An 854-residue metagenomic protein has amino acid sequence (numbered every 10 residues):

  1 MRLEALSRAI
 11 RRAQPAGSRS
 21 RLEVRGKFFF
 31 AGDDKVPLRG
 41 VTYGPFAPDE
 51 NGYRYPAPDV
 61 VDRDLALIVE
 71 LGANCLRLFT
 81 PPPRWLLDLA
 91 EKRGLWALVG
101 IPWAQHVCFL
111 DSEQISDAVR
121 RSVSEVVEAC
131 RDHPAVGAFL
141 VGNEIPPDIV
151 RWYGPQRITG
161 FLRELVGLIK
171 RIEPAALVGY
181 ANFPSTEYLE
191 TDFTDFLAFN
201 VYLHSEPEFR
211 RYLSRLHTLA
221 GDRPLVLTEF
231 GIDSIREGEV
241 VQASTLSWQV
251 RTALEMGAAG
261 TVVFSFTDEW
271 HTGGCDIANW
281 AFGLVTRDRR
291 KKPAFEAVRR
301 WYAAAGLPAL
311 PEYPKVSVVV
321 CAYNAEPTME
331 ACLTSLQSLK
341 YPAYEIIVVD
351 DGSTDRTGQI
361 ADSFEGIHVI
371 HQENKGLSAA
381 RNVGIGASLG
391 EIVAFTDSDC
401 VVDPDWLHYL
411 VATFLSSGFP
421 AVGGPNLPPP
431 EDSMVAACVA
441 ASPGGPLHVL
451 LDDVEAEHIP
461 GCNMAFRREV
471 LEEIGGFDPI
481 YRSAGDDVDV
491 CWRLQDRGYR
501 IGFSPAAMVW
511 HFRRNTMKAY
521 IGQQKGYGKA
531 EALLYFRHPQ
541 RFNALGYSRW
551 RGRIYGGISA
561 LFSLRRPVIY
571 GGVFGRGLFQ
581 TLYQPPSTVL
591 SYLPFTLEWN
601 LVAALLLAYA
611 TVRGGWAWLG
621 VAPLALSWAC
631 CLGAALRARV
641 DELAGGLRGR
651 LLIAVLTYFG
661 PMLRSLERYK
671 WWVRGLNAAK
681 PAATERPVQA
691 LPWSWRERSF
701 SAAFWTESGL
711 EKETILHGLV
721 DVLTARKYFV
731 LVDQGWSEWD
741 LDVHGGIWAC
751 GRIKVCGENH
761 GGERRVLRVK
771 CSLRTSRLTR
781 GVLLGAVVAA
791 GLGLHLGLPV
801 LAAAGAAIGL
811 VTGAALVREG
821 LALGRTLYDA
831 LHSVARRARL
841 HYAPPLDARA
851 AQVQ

Functional and structural regions predicted by a protein language model:
F30-L197, G273: Active-site mouth of glycoside hydrolases
R151, Q156-M256, G283-V285: Extracellular glycoside hydrolase catalytic/binding regions
F264-E312: Aromatic-rich peripheral "rim/lid" segments of glycoside hydrolase catalytic domains that contact and position glycan
T334-A343: Short, acidic, metal-binding catalytic loop of nucleotide-sugar glycosyltransferases
S335, D350-G358, C400: A conserved acidic beta->alpha catalytic loop
V393: Short aromatic/hydrophobic "clamp" motif used to bind/position activated sugar donors
V401-A436, R500, A506, F512: Conserved donor NDP-sugar-binding/catalytic core segment of glycosyltransferases
G424-P425, V439-E457, E472: Short, flexible, basic/aromatic active-site loop/helix in glycosyltransferases
